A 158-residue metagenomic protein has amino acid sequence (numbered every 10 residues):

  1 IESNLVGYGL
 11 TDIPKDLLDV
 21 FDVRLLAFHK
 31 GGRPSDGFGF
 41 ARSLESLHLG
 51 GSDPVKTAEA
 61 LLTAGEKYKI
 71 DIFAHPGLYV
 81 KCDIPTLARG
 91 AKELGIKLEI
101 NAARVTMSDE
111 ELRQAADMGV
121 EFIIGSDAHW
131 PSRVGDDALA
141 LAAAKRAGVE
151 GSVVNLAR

Functional and structural regions predicted by a protein language model:
I1-L94, K145-V149: Extended substrate/RNA-proximal surfaces in nucleic-acid metabolism proteins
I13-D16, L62-I70, P76-R158: Charged catalytic cores and adjacent phosphate/nucleic-acid-binding surfaces used for phosphate/nucleic-acid chemistry
